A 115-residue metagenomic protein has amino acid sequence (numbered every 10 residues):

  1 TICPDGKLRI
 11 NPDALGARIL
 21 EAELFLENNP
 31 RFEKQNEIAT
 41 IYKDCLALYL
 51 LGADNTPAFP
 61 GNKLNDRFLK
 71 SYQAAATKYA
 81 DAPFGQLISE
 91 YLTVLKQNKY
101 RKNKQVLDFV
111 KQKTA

Functional and structural regions predicted by a protein language model:
T1-D13, L48-K78: Short coil/linker segments at helix-helix boundaries
T1-F25, N29-Q35: Acidic/His-rich structured neighborhood in mature extracellular/periplasmic domains
L20-E23, N36, T40, K70-Q73: Solvent-exposed, polar/charged alpha-helical surfaces in well-ordered, non-transmembrane soluble domains, broadly
F25-N36, A75-Q86: Short solvent-exposed coil/turn linkers within tandem alpha-helical repeat scaffolds
F32, D66, A82, N103-K104: Serine-centered coil/turn micro-motif
A47-A58, L95-V106: Alpha-helical linker/edge segments of TPR/alpha-solenoid repeat scaffolds and analogous pre-/post-domain helices
Q105-A115: Short, low-complexity, Pro/Ser/Thr/Gly-rich segments in the mature regions of secreted, periplasmic
